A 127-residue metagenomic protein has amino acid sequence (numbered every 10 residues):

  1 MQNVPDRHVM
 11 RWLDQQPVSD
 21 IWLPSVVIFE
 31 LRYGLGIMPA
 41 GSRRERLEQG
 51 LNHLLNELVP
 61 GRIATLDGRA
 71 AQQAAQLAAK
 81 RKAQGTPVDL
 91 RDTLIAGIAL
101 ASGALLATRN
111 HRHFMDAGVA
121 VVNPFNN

Functional and structural regions predicted by a protein language model:
M1-V27, G36-H53, D116, N127: Short, well-structured N-terminal submotif of metal-dependent ribonuclease cores
M10-D14, A96, H111: Short amphipathic alpha-helical segments and helix-helix/interface helices
D20, Y33-P39, E57-L105, R109: Active-site neighborhoods of divalent-metal-dependent phosphate/nucleic-acid chemistry enzymes
V26-F29, R69, R112: Alpha-helix/helix-capping structural signal
A64-T65, V122-P124: Short acidic-hydrophobic, aromatic-tinged amphipathic segments that line or gate anion-handling sites
R112, N123-N127: Short, C-terminally biased terminal segments at protein or domain edges
